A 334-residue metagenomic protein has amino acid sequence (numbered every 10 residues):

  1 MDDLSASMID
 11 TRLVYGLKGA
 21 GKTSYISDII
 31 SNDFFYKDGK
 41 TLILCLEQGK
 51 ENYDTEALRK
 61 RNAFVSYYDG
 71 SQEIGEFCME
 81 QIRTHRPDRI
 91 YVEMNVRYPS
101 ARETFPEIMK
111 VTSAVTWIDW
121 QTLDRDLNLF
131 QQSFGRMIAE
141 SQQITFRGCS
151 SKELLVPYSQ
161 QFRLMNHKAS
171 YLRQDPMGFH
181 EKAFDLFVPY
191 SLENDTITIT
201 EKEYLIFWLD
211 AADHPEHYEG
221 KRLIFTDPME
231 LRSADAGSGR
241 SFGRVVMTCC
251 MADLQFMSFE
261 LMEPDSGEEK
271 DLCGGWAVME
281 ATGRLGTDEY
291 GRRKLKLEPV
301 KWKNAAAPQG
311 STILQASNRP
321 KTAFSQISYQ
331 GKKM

Functional and structural regions predicted by a protein language model:
M1-M8, K333-M334: Short, Lys/Arg-enriched, disordered terminal segments
A6-G16, A20, S24-S113, W120-L123: Nucleotide-state-sensitive switch-loop elements of NTP-binding domains
L17-A20, S24, S31, K37-G39 (+5 more regions): OB-fold and OB-like single-stranded nucleic-acid-recognition modules and their adjacent interaction interfaces
R59-K60, Q132-F134: Short, hinge-like loop/turn segments at secondary-structure boundaries
